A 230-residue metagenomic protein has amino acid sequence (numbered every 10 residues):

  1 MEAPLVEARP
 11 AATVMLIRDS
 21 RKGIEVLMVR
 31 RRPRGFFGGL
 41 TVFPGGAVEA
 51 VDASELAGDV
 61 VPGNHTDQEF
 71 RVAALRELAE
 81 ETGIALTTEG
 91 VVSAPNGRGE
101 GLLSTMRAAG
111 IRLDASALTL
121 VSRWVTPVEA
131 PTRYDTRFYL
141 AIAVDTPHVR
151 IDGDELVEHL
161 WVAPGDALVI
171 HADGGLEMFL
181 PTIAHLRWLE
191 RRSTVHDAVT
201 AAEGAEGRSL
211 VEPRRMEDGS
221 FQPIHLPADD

Functional and structural regions predicted by a protein language model:
M1-D230: N-terminal leader/linker segments that precede catalytic domains of diphosphate-processing enzymes
